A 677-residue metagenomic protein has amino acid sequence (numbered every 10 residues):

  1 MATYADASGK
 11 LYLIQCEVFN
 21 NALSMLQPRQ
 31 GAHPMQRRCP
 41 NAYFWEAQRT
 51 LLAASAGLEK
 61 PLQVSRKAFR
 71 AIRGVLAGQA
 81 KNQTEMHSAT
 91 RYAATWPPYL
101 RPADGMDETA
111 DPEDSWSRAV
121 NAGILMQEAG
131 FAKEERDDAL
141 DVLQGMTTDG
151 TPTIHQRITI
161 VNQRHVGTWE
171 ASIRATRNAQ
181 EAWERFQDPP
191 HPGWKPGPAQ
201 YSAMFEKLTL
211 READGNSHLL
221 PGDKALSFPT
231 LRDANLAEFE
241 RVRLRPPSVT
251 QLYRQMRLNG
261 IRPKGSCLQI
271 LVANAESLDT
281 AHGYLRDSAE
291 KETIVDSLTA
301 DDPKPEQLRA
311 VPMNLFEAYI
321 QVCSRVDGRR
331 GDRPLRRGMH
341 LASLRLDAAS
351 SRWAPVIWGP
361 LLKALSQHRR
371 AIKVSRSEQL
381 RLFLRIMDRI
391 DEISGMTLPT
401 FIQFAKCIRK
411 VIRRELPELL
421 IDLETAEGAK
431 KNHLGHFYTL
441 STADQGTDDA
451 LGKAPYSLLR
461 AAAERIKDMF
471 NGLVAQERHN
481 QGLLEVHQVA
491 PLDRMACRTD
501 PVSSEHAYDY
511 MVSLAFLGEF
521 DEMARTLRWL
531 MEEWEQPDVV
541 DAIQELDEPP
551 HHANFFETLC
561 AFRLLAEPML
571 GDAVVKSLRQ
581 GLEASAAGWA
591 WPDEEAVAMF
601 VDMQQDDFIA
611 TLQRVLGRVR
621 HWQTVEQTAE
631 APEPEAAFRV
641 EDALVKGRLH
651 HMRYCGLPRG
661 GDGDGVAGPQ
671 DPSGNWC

Functional and structural regions predicted by a protein language model:
M1-C677: A basic, Ser/Thr-enriched alpha-helical scaffold prevalent in eukaryotic organelle gene-expression machinery
